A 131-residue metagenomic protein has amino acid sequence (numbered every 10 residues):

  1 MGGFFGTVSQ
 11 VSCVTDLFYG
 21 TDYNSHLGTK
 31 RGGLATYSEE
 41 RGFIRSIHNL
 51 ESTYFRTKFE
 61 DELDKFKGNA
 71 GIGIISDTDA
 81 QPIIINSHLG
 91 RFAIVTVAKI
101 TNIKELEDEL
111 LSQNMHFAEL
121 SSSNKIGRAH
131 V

Functional and structural regions predicted by a protein language model:
M1-R128: Conserved short alpha-helical segments that host acidic/polar catalytic motifs at enzyme active sites
